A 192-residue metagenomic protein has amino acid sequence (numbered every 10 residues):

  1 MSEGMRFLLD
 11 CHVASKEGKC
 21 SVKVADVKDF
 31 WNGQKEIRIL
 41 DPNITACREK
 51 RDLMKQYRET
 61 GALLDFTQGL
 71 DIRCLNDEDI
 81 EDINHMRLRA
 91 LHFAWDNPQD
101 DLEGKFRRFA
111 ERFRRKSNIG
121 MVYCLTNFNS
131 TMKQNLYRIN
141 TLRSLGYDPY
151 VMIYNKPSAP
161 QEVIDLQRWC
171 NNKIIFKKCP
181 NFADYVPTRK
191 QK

Functional and structural regions predicted by a protein language model:
S2-F7, H12-F109, I119-F128, D148-M152: Core AdoMet radical
R58, R114, N140-R143: Anion (oxyanion) recognition and catalysis
R112-G120, N181, T188-K190: Short, intrinsically disordered, low-complexity segments enriched in Ser/Thr and Pro
N127-K192: Auxiliary Fe-S-binding modules of radical SAM enzymes
